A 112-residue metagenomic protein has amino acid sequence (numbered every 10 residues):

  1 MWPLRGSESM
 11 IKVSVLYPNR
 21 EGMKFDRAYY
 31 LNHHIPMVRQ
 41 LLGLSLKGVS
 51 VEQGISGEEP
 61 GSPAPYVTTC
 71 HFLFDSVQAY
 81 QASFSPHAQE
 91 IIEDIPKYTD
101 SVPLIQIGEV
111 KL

Functional and structural regions predicted by a protein language model:
W2-L112: Macromolecular interaction modules
